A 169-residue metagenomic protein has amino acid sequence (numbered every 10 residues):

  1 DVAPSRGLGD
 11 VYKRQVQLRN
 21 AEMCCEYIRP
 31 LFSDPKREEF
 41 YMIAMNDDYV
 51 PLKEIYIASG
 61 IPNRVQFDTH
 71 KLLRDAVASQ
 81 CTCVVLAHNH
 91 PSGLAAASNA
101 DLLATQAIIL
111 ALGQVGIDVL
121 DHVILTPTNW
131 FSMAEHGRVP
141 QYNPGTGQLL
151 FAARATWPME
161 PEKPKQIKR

Functional and structural regions predicted by a protein language model:
D1-Y12: Single conserved hydrophobic/aromatic residue that forms the stacking wall/gate of nucleotide- or nucleobase-binding
D10-E22: Long, charged amphipathic helices and adjacent flexible linkers at domain junctions
M23-E26, A58-G145, L150: Active-site-proximal loop/helix of nucleotide/amide-processing enzymes and allied scaffolds
S33-K36: Short loop/turn motifs at secondary-structure junctions and domain boundaries
F40-A44, Y49, D121-I124: Short beta-strand scaffold segments in enzyme catalytic cores
R154: Acidic, metal-coordinating catalytic segment for phosphate/diphosphate chemistry, firing primarily on the Nudix
P161-R169: Non-Sec secretion/translocation targeting segments of pathogen effectors
